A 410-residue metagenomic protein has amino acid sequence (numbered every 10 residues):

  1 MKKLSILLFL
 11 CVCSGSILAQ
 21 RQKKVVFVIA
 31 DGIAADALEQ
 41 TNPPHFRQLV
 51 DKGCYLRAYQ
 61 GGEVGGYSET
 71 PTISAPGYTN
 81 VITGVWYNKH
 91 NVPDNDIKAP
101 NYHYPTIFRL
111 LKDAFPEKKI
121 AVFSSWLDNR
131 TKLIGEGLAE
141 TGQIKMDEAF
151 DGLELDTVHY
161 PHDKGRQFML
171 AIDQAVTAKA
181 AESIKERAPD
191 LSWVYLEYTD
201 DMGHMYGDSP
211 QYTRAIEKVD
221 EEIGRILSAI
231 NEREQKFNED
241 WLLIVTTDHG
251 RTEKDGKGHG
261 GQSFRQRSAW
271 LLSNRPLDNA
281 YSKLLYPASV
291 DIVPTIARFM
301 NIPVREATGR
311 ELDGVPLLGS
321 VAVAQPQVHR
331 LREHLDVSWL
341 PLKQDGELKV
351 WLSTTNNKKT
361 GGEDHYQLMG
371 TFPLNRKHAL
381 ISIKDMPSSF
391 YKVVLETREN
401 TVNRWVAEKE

Functional and structural regions predicted by a protein language model:
V26-F27, H45, K218-H259, I296: Metal-dependent active-site segment of extracytoplasmic phospho-/sulfohydrolases and closely related
D36-I73, G84, A121: Short, structured active-site-proximal loop/turn typified by the sulfatase FGly-forming signature C/S-X-P-X-R
Y78, I82-G84, G260-I302: Substrate-binding rim/cap in mid-to-C-terminal beta-strand-loop elements of soluble/periplasmic
N88, V92-P93, A99-K164: Catalytic-site neighborhoods of secreted/periplasmic enzymes that process anionic sulfate/phosphate groups
G135-L138, A178-E221, R225: Active-site His/acidic residue clusters
V245-N274, V323, A407-E410: Histidine-centered active-site microenvironments of extracellular/periplasmic hydrolases and transferases
P287, M300-H334: Polar, surface-exposed loop/tail segments that function as active-site lids or cofactor/substrate-recognition elements
E333-Q344: Aromatic/hydrophobic beta-strand junction motif of beta-rich domains
